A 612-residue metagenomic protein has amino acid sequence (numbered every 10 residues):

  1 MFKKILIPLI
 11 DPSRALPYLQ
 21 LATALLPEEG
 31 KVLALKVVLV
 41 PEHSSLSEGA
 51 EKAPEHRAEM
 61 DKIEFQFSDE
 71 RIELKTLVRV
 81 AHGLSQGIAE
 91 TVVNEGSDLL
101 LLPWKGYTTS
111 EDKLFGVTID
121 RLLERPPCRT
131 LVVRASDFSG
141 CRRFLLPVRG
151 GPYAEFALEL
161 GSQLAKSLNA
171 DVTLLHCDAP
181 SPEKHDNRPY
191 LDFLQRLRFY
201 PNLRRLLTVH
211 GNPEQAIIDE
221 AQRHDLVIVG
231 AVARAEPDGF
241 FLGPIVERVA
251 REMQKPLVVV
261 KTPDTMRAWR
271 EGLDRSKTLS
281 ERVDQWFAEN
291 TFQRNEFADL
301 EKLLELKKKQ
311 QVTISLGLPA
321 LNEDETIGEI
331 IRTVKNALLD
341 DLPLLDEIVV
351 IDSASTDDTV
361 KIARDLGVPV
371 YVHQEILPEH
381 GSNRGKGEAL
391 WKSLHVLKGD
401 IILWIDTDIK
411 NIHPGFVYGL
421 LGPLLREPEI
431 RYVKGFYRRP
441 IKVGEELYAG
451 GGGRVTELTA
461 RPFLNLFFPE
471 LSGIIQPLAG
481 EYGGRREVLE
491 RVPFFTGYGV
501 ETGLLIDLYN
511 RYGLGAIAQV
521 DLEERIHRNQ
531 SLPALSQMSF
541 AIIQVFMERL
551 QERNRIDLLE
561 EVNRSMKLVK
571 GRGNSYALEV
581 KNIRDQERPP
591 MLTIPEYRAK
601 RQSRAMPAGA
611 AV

Functional and structural regions predicted by a protein language model:
M1-A53, E64-L77, R142-L207, L226 (+1 more regions): Small/aliphatic-rich secondary-structure junction motif
K4, L19-A24, E90-G140, A221-L273: Gly/Ser-rich helix-loop-strand patches that form or flank binding pockets for ribonucleotide-derived cofactors
L273-N336: N-proximal low-complexity "stem/linker" segments adjacent to membrane-targeting elements
L279, I526, Q530-V612: Terminal low-complexity segments of carbohydrate-biosynthetic enzymes
T313-S315, E347, L508: Cell-envelope/extracellular polymer assembly enzymes that use nucleotide-activated donors
D352-V360: A conserved acidic beta->alpha catalytic loop
P378-K386, I412-R486: Acceptor/aglycone-binding surface of glycosyltransferases and processive sugar-polymer synthases
I402: Short aromatic/hydrophobic "clamp" motif used to bind/position activated sugar donors
